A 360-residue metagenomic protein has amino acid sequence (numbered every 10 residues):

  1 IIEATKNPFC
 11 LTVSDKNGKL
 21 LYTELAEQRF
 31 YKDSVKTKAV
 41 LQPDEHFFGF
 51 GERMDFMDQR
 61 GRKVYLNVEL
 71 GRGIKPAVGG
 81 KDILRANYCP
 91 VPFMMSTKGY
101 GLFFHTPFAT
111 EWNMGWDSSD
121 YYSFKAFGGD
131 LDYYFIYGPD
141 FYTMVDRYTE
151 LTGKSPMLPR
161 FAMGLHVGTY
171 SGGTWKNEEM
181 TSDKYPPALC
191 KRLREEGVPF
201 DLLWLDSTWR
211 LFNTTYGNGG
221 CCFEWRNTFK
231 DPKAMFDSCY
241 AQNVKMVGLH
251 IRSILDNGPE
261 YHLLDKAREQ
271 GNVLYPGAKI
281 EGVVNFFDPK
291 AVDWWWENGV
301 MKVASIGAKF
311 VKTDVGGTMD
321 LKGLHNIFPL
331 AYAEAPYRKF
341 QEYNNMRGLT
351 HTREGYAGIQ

Functional and structural regions predicted by a protein language model:
I1-A162, H166-K184, C190-E195: Catalytic and substrate-binding clefts that recognize carbohydrates or anionic sugar/phosphate headgroups
T23, F30-V35, L41-F47, P199-Q360: Aromatic- and carboxylate-enriched substrate-binding clefts and catalytic-loop regions of carbohydrate-active enzymes
W175, K184, A188, L203-D206 (+1 more regions): Active-site pocket-lining segments that scaffold enzyme catalytic pockets across diverse folds
